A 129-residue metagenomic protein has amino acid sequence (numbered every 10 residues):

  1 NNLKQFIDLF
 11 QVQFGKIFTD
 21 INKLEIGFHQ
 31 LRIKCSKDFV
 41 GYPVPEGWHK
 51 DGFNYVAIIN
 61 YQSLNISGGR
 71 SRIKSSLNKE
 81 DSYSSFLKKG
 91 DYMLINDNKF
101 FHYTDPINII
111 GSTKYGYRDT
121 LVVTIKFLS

Functional and structural regions predicted by a protein language model:
N1-G27: Signature of the catalytic double-stranded beta-helix
F10-T19, I58-Y61, G90-D91, N108-I110: Intrinsically disordered, low-complexity boundary segments flanking structured domains
D20-F86: Catalytic core of non-heme Fe(II) oxygenases with the double-stranded beta-helix
R70-S129: Catalytic core of Fe(II)/2-oxoglutarate
